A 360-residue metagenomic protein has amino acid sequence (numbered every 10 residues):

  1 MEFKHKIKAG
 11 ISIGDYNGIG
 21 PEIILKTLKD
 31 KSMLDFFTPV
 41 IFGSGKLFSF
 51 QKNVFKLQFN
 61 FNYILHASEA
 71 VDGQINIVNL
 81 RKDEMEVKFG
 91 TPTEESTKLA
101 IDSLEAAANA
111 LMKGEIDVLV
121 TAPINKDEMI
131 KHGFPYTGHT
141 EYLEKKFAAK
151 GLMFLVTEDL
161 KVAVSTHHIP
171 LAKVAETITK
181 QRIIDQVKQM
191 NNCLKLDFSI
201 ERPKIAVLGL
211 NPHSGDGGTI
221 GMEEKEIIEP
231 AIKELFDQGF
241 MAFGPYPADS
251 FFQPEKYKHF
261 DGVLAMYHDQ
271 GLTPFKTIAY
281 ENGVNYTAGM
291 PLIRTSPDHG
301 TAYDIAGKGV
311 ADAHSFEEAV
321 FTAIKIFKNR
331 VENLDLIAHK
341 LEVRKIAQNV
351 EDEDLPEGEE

Functional and structural regions predicted by a protein language model:
M1-G138, Q181-M266, Q270-K276, N282-G283 (+3 more regions): Contiguous, glycine/small-aliphatic-enriched amphipathic segments in soluble metabolic enzymes
I130-L152: Glycine/threonine-rich beta-strand-loop-alpha-helix active-site module that forms ligand/phosphate-binding
K146-L160, A288-D304: Short, flexible loop segments at boundaries between secondary-structure elements
L155-I184: Ligand-binding beta-strand-loop-alpha-helix segment within the catalytic cores of soluble metabolic enzymes
